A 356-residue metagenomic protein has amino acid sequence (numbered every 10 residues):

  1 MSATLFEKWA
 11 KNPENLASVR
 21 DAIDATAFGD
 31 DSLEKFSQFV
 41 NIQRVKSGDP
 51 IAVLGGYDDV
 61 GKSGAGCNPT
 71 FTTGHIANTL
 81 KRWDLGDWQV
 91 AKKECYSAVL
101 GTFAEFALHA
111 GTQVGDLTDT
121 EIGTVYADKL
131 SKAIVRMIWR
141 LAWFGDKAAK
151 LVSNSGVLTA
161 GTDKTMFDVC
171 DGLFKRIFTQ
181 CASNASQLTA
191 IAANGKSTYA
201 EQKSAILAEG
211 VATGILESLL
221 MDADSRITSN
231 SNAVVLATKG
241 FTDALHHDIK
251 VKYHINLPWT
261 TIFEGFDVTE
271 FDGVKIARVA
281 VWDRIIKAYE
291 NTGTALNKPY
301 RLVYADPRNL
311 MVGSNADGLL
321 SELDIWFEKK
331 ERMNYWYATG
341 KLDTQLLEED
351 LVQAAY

Functional and structural regions predicted by a protein language model:
A3-G48, K164-E217, T242-Y356: Sequence/fold signature of self-assembling virion shell proteins
D24-L108, D128, K164-D168: Assembly/oligomerization interface modules of large self-assembling protein complexes
V45, L54-D58, K62, F144-A148 (+2 more regions): Charge-rich, low-complexity amphipathic helices in intrinsically disordered tails/linkers adjacent to domains
V45, L54-G56, S63, T70 (+13 more regions): Compositionally biased, intrinsically disordered low-complexity segments
C67, V114-G115, L296: Extended, non-catalytic structural segments that build the interaction scaffolds of large macromolecular assemblies
A77-A182, S225-D243, F327-D343: Long, contiguous amphipathic alpha-helices that act as assembly "spine/axial" helices in icosahedral shell and virion
S218-A223: Charge-rich, low-complexity intrinsically disordered segments
